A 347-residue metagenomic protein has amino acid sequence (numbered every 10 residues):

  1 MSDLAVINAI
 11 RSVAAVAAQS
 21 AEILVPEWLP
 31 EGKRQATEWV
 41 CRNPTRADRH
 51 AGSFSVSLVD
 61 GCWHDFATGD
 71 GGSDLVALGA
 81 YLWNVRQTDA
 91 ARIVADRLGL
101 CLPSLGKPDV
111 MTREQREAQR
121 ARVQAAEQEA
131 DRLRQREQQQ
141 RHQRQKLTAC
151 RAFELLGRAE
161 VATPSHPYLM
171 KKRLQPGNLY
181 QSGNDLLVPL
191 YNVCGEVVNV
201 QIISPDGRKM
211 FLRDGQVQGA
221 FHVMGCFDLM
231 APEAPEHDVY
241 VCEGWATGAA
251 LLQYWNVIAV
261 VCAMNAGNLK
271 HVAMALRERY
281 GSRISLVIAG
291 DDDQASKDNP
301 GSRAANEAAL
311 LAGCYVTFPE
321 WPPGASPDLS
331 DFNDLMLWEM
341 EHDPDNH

Functional and structural regions predicted by a protein language model:
M1-A18, H64, G69-D74, E236-H237 (+1 more regions): TOPRIM fold recognition
M1-R113, K171, N178, N192 (+2 more regions): N-terminal structured subdomain of primase-like DNA metabolism proteins
L24, R151, P164, Y168-K171 (+1 more regions): Amphipathic alpha-helical segments that form well-ordered structural scaffolds and often line/cohere around active
R92-L155: Conserved active-site segments centered on acidic
F153-R158, P235-D238: Extended, non-catalytic structural segments that build the interaction scaffolds of large macromolecular assemblies
L155-G157, S165-Y168, P176-Y180, V198: Phosphate-handling catalytic cores of nucleic-acid transaction enzymes
V161, H166, R173-L174, G183 (+1 more regions): Serine endopeptidase catalytic core focused on the charge-relay Asp
D185-G281: Phosphate-handling DNA/RNA-contact segment within nucleic-acid enzymes
